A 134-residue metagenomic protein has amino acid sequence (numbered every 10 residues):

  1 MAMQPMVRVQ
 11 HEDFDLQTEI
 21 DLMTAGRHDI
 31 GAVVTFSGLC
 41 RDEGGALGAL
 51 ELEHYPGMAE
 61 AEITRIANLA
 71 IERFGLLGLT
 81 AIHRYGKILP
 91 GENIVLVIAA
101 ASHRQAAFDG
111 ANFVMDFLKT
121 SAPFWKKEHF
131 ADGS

Functional and structural regions predicted by a protein language model:
M1-N93, A106-N112, D116-S134: N-terminal, polar/charged subdomain of small-to-medium soluble alpha/beta proteins
I98-A100: Short hydrophobic/aromatic beta-strand micro-patches that form the beta-sheet surface supporting nucleotide- or nucleic
S102-R104: Helix N-cap motif at beta-to-alpha junctions
